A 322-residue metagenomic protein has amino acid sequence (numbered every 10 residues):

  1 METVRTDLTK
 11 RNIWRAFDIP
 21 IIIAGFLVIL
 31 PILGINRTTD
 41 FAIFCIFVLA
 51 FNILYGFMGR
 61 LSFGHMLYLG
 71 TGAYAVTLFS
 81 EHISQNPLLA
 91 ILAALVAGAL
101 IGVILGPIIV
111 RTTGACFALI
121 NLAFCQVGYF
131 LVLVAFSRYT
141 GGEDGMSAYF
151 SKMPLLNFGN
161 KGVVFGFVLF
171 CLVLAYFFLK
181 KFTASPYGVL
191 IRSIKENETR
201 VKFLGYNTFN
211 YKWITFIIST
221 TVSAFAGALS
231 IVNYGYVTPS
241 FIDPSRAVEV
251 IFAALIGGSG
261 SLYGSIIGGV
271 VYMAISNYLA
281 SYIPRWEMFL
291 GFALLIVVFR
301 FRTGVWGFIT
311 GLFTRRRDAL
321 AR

Functional and structural regions predicted by a protein language model:
M1-R322: Transmembrane alpha-helices and adjacent helix-loop boundaries
